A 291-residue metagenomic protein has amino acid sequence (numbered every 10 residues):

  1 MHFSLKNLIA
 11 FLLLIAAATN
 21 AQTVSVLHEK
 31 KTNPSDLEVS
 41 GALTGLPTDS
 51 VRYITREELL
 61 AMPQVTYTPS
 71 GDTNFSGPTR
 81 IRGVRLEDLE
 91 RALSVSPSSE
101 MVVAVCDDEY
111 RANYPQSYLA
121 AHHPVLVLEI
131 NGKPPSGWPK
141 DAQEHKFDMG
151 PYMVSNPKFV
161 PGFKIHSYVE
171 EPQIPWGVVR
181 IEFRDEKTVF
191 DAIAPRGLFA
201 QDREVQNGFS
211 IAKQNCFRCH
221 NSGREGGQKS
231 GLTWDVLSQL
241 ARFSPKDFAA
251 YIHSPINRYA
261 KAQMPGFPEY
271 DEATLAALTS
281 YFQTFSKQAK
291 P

Functional and structural regions predicted by a protein language model:
M1-I9: Bacterial N-terminal signal peptides that target proteins for export
L12-A21: Hydrophobic h-region of N-terminal signal peptides that target proteins for export in Gram-negative bacteria
T23-E186, P291: Structured, non-membrane catalytic/scaffold regions adjacent to prosthetic-group chemistry
F75-G83, V95, Q201, V205 (+5 more regions): Solvent-exposed, acidic/flexible segments
R85, E204, A212-R218, G223-R224 (+1 more regions): Short pre-active-site segment immediately N-terminal to redox-active cysteine/selenocysteine motifs in thiol-based
K187-I211: Electrostatic cytochrome c docking/interface patches
F209, F217, N221-Y251: Gly/Gly-Pro-rich "capping" loops immediately C-terminal to redox-active cysteine motifs in periplasmic/lumenal
K229-L237, H253-F285, A289-P291: Axial heme c-ligation environment in periplasmic c-type cytochrome domains
